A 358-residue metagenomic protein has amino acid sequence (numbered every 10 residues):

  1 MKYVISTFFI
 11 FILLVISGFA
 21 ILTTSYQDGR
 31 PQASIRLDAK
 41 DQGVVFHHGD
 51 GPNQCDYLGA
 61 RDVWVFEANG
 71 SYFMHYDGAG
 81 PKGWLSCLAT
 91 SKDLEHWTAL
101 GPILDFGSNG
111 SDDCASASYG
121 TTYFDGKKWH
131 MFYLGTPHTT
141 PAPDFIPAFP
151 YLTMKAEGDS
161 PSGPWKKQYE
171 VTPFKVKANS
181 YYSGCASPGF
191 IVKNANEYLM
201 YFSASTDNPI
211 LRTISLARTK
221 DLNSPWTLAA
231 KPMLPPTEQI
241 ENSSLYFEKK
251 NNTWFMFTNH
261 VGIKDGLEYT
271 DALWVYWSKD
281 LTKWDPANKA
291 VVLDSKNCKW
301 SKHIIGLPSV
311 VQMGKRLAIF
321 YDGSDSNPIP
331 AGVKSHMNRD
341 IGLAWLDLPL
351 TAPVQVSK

Functional and structural regions predicted by a protein language model:
M1-V4: Positively charged n-region of N-terminal signal peptides that target proteins for export
F8-G18: Bacterial N-terminal signal peptides
I21-K358: Carbohydrate-active catalytic/glycan-binding domains of CAZyme proteins, especially the secreted or lumenal ectodomains
